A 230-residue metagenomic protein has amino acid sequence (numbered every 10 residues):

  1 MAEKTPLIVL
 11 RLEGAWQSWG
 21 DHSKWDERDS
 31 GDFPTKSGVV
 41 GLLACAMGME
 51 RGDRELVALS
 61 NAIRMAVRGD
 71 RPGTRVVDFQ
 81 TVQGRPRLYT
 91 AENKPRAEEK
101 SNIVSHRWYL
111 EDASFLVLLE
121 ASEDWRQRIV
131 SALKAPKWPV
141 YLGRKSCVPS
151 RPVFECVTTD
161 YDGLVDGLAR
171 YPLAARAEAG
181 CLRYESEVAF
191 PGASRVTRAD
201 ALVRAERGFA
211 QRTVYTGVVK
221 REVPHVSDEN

Functional and structural regions predicted by a protein language model:
M1-K24: N-terminal, Lys/Arg- and Ser/Thr-rich interaction peptides
A2-K4, L59-N61, Y109-E111: Solvent-exposed loop and beta-edge segments used for protein-protein assembly and interaction
L7, A62-R64, D112-L116: Extracellular structured ligand-interaction cores
L10-Q17, S37, E98-I103: Membrane-targeting and insertion segments and their boundary/processing signals
L10-R11, A44-G48, K94-E99: A short linear-motif detector with a strong N-terminal bias
Q17-W19, V40, V117: A broad, structure-centric signal for solvent-exposed, well-ordered loop/edge residues that line or flank functional
H22-L88: Glycine/small-residue-rich interface belts in oligomeric ring/scaffold proteins and their assembly partners
R68-N230: Internal, well-folded beta-alpha domain core
